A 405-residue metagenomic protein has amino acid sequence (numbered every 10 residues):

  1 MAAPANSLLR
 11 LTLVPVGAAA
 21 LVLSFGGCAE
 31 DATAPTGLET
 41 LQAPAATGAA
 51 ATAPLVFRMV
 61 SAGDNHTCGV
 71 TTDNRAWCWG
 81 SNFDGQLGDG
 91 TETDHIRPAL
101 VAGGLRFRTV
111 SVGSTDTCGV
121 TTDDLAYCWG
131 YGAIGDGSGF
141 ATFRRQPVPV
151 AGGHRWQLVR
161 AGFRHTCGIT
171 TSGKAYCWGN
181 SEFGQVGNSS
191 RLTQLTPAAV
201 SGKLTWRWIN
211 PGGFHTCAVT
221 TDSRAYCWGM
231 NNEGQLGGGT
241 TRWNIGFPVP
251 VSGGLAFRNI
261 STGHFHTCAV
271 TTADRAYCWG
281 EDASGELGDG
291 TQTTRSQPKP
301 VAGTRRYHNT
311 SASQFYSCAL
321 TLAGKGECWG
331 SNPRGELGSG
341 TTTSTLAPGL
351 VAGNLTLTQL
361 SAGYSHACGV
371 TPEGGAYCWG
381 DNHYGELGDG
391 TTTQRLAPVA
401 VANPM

Functional and structural regions predicted by a protein language model:
M1-L9: N-terminal secretory signal peptides that target proteins for export/translocation
T12-S24: Bacterial N-terminal signal peptides
G26-D31: Bacterial signal peptide processing site
P35, G80-R97, Y127-V148, Y176-T196 (+4 more regions): Short glycine/serine- and acidic-residue-enriched loop/turn motifs that recur at repeat junctions
P35-F83, E92, C368, G375-A376 (+2 more regions): An edge-strand/N-cap motif at the start of beta-rich repeat modules
H66-G69, C78, D116-G119, C128 (+10 more regions): Conserved core positions of repeat-based scaffolds
G104-F107, G153-W156, K203-W206, F214 (+6 more regions): Short coil/turn segments at the loop-to-beta-strand junctions that recur within blades of beta-propeller repeat folds
